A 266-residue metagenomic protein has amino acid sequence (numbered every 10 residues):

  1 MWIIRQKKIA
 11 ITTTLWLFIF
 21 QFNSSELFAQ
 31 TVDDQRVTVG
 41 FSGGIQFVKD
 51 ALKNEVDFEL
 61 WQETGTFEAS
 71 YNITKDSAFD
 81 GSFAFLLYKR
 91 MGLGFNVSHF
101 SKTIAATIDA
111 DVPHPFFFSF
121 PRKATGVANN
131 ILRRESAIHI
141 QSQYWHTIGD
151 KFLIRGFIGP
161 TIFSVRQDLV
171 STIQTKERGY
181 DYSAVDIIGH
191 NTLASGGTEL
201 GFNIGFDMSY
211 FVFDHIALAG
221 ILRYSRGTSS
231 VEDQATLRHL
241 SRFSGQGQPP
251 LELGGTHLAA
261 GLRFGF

Functional and structural regions predicted by a protein language model:
M1-Q35: Cleavable N-terminal export/targeting peptides
S25-L52, D150-L153: Outer-membrane beta-barrel biogenesis signature
T31, I45, F85, V97 (+3 more regions): Residue-level signature of outer-membrane beta-barrel architecture
T38, A78-G81, E135-Q141, N203-G205 (+1 more regions): Membrane-embedded beta-strand positions in outer-membrane beta-barrel channels/transporters
T38-G40, E252-F266: Outer-membrane beta-barrel "beta-signal"
V39-F47, F95-H99, G156-S164, M208 (+1 more regions): Transmembrane beta-barrel strands of outer-membrane/channel proteins
V48-T74, S98-A137, F163-E199, G227-A259: Extracellular/periplasm-exposed beta-strand and loop segments of Gram-negative cell-envelope proteins, dominated by
R90-L93, F152, D214-L218: Repeated loop/turn-to-beta-strand initiation elements of outer-membrane beta-barrel proteins
